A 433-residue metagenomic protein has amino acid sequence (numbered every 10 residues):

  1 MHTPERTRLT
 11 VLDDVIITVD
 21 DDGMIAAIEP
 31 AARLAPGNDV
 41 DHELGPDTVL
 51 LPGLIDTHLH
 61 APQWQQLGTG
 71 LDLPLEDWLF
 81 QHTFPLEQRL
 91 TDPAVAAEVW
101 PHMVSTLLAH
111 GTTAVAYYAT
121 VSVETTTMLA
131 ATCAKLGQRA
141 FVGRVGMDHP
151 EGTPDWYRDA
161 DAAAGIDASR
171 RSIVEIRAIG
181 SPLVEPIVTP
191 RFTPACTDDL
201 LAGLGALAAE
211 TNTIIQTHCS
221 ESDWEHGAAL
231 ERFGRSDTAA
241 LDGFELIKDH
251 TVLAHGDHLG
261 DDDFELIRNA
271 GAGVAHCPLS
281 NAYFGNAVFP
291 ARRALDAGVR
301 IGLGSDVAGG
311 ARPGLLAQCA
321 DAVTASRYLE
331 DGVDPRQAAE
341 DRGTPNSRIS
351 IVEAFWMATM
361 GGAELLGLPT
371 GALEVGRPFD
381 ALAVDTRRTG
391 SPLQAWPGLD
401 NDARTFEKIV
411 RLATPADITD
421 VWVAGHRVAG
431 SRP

Functional and structural regions predicted by a protein language model:
M1-G37: N-terminal metal-binding scaffold of metallo-dependent hydrolase/deaminase domains
T3-E5, P378-P433: C-terminal cap of metal-dependent C-N hydrolases
T18, L67-Q138, D167-G180: Alpha-helical scaffold segments that flank or form the walls of functional sites
D22-G23, D47, V421, G425: Glycine-centered positions in the ABC transporter ATPase nucleotide-binding domain
A35-W78, P101, S105-A109: Replace "His-x-His-based motif
Q65-A96, H149-A163, D223-K248, A270-G273 (+1 more regions): Active-site gating loops and adjacent loop-to-helix segments of metal-dependent hydrolytic enzymes
E124, L129-G256: Metal-coordinating catalytic core of metallo-dependent amide/deamination hydrolases
G243-H250, R292-L393: His/Asp/Glu-enriched, well-ordered alpha-helical/loop segment that forms or immediately abuts the divalent-metal
